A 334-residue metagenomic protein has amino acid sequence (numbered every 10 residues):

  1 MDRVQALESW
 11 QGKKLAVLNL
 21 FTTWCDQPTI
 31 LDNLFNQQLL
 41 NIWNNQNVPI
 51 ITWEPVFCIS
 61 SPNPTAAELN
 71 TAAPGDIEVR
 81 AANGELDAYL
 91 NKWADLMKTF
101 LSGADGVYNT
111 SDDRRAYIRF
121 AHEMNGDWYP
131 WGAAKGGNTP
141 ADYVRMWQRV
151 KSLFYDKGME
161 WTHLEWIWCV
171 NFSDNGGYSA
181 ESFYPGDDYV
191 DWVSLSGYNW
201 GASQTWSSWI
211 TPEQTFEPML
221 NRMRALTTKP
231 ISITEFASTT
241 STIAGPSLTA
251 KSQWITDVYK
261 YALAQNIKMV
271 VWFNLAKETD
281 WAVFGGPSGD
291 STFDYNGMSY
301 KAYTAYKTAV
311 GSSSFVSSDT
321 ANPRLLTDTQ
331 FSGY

Functional and structural regions predicted by a protein language model:
M1, A116, P230-Y334: Substrate-binding cleft of secreted/luminal carbohydrate-active enzymes
M1-L7, I30-L40, K92-L96, F172-P185 (+2 more regions): Alpha-helical scaffolding within the catalytic cores of extracellular/periplasmic polymer-degrading hydrolases
M1-T23, F284-G286, G333-Y334: N-terminal regions that are enriched for targeting/export leaders and immediately downstream pro/stem segments
L15-T22, V48-W53, A116-F120, E165-C169 (+3 more regions): Structural recognition of the beta-strand scaffold that forms the well-ordered cores of secreted hydrolase catalytic
W24-W166, F293, V310, S317-S332: Substrate-binding cleft of extracellular glycoside hydrolase catalytic domains
N33-E54, D188, W192-T242: Glycoside hydrolase catalytic-domain groove-lining segments
G75-E85, E123-P140, N171-N175, L195-P212 (+1 more regions): Surface-exposed cleft-lining segments at the edges of enzyme active sites
W147-S179, T228-S241, I267-L275: Aromatic-lined carbohydrate-recognition surfaces of secreted/lumenal glycan-active proteins
